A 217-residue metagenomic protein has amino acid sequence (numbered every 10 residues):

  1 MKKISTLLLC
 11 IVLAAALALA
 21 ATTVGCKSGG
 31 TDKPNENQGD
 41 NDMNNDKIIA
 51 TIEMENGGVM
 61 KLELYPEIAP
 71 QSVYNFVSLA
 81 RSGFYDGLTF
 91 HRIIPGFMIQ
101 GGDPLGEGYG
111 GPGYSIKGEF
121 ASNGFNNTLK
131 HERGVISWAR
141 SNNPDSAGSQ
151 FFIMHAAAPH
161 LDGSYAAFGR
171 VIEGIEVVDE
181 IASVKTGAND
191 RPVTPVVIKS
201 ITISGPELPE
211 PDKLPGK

Functional and structural regions predicted by a protein language model:
I4-K217: Cyclophilin-like peptidyl-prolyl cis-trans isomerases
